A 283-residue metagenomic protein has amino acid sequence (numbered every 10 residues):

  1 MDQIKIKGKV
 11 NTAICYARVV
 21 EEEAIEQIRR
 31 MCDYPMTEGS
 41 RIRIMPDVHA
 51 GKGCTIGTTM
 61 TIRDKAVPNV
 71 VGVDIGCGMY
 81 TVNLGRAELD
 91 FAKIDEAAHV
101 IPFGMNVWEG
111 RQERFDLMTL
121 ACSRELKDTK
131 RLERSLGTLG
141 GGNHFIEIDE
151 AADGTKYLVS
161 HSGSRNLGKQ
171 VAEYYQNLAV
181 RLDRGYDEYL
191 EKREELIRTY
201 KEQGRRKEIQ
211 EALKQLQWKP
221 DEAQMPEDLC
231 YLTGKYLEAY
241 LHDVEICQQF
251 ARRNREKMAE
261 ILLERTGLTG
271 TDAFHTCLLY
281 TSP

Functional and structural regions predicted by a protein language model:
M1-G39, D128, L136-G141: N- or domain-start disorder-to-order transition segments that initiate the globular core
C32-M36, A97-M105, E133, D149-A152 (+5 more regions): Structural signal for hydrophobic packing residues in well-ordered secondary-structure cores of soluble enzyme domains
R43-T55, T61-L84, I148-L182: Active-site beta-strand/loop microenvironment that shapes enzyme catalytic pockets
P68-Q112: A generic, well-ordered mixed alpha/beta core segment in the N-terminal half of proteins
F115-L136: Extended, Lys/Arg-enriched charged tracts that mediate electrostatic binding to polyanionic substrates
R131, G140-I148: Active-site glycine-rich loop that binds ribose-phosphate moieties when present
N166-A172, D183-E188, K192-G270: A conserved active-site cap/scaffold subdomain adjacent to cofactor or substrate pockets
Y280-P283: Conserved small/polar residues in nucleotide/adenosyl-binding loops
